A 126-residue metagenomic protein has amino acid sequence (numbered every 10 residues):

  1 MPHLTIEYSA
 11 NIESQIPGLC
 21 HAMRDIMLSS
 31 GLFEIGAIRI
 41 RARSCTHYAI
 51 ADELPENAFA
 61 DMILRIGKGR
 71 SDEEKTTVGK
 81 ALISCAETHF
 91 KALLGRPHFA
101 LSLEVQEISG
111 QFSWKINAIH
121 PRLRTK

Functional and structural regions predicted by a protein language model:
P2-Y8: N-terminal edge beta-strand
S9, R41-C45, E104-I108: Short loop/turn motifs enriched for small/polar and acidic residues
Q15-A22: Alpha-helical assembly-interface signal, strongest on the long, hydrophobic N-terminal helix that forms
S29-G36, F90-P97: Short secondary-structure junctions
I35-E56: Short, solvent-exposed beta-alpha or beta-beta edge segments that form flexible loop/patches at the rim of ligand
D52-L93: Mid-chain, well-packed structural core segment of small domains
K91-Q111: C-terminal structural segments of small proteins and small subunits
Q111-K126: Short, low-complexity, polybasic intrinsically disordered segments
